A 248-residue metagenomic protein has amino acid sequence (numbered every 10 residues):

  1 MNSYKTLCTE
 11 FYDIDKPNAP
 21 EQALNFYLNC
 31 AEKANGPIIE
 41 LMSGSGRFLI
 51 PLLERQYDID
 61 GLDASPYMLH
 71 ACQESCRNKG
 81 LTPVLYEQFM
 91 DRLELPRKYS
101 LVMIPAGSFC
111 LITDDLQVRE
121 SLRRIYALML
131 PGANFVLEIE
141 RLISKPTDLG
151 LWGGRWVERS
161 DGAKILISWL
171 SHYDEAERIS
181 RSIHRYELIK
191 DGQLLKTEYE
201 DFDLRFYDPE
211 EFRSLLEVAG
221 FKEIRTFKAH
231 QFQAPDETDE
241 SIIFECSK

Functional and structural regions predicted by a protein language model:
M1-G36: Conserved class I S-adenosyl-L-methionine
N35-G44: Conserved class I S-adenosyl-L-methionine
R47-R92: Class I SAM-dependent methyltransferase SAM/SAH-binding core
E94-L101: A short acidic, Gly/Pro-enriched loop at the edge of an enzyme's catalytic core that lines a small-molecule cofactor
M103-P105: A conserved beta-strand element that flanks and buttresses the S-adenosyl-L-methionine
R119-P131: A short glycine-rich, Lys/Arg-flanked "PGG" loop and its adjoining helix->strand segment in the class I
V136-E211: SAM-dependent methyltransferase
D203-K248: C-terminal lobe and adjacent flexible extensions of AdoMet/dcAdoMet transferase-like proteins
